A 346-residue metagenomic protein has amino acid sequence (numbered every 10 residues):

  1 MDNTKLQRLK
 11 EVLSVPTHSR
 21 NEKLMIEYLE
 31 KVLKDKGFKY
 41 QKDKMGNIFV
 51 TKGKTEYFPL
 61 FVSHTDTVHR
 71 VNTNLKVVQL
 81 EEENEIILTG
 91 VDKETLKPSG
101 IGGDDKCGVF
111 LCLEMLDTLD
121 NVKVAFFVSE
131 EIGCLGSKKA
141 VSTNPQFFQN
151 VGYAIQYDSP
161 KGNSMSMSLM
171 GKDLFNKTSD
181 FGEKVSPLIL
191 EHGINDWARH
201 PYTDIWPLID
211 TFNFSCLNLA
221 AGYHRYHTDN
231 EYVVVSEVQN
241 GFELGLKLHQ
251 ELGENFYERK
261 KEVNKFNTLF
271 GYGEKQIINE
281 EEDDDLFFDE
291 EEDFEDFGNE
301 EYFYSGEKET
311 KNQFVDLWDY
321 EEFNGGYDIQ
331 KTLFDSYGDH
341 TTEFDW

Functional and structural regions predicted by a protein language model:
M1-N21, H227-T228: N-terminal capping segment at the start of a domain
E11, T17-Y57: A non-catalytic alpha/beta surface segment that caps or lines the substrate-entry region of metallo-dependent hydrolase
K34-K39, G53-F58, M115-K123, Q149-N150 (+2 more regions): Short glycine/proline-enriched coil/turn segments at helix->beta-strand junctions
E56-N121: Active-site metal-coordination/substrate-binding segment of hydrolases, especially metallo-dependent peptidases
T95-K177, W197: Acidic/histidine-rich catalytic neighborhood of metal-dependent amide-processing enzymes
D196-G241: Zn-dependent metallopeptidase/amidohydrolase metal-coordination segment
R225-F288, F344-W346: His/Asp/Glu-rich mid-to-C-terminal helical/loop segments that flank catalytic regions of hydrolases
F288-T341: Acidic, low-complexity, intrinsically disordered interaction modules
